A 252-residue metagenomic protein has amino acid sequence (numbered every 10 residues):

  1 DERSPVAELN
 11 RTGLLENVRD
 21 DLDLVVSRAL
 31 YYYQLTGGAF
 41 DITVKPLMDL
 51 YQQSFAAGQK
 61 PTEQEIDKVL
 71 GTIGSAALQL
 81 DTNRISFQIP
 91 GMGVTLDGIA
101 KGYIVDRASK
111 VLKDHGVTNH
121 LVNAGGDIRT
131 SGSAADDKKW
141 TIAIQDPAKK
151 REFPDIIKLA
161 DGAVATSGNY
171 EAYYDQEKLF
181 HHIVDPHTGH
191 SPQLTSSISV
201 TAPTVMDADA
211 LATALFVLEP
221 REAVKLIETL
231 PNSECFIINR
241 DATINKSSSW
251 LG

Functional and structural regions predicted by a protein language model:
D1-G252: Mature catalytic core of soluble alpha/beta enzymes
